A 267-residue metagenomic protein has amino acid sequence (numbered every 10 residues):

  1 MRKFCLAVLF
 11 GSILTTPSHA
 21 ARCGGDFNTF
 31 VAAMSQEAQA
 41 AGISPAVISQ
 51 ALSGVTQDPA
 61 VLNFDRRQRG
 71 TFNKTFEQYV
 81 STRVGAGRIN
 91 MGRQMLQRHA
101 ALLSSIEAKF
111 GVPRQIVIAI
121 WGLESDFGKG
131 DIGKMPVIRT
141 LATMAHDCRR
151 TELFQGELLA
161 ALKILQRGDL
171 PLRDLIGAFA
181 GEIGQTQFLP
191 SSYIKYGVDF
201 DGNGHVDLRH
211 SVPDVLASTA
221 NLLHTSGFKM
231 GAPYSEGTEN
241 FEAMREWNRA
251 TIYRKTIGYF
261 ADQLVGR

Functional and structural regions predicted by a protein language model:
M1-K3: Positively charged n-region of N-terminal signal peptides that target proteins for export
C5-T15: Bacterial N-terminal signal peptides
S12, G25-D26, T71, R267: Intrinsically disordered, low-complexity regions
T16-A20: Sec/Tat signal peptide C-region and signal peptidase I cleavage site
A21-A41: Short N-terminal segments immediately surrounding and downstream of signal-peptide cleavage
I43-R267: Catalytic glycan-binding domains that act on GlcNAc-containing polysaccharides
